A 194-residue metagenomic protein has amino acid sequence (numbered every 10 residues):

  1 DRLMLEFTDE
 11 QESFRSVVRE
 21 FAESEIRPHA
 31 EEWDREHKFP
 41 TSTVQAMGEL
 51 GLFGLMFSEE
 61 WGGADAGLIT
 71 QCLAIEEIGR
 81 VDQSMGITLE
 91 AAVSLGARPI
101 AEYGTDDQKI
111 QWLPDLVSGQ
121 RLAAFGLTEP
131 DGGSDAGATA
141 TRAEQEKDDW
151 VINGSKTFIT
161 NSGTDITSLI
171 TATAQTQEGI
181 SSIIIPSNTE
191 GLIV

Functional and structural regions predicted by a protein language model:
D1-E90, D107-Q111, D115-S118, L122: Amphipathic, small/basic residue-rich leader segments at the start of a protein or domain
K38, G63, G132-S134, S162: Conserved, non-catalytic sequence blocks in retroelement Pol enzymes and Pol-derived host proteins
M85-A97, V117-G126, S155-L169: FAD-binding core of FAD-dependent oxidoreductases, characterized by glycine-rich FAD pyrophosphate-binding loops
G86-D107, G133-A136: N-terminal glycine-rich flavin-associated loop
L122-E144: A gly/ser-rich beta-alpha-beta helix-loop segment of oxidoreductase catalytic cores
G133-D135, W150, I159: Hydrophobic, small-residue-rich alpha-helical packing segments that form membrane-like cores
A140, N153-I193: A short core secondary-structure module
E144-N153: A short, structured loop/turn motif at beta-sheet edges
